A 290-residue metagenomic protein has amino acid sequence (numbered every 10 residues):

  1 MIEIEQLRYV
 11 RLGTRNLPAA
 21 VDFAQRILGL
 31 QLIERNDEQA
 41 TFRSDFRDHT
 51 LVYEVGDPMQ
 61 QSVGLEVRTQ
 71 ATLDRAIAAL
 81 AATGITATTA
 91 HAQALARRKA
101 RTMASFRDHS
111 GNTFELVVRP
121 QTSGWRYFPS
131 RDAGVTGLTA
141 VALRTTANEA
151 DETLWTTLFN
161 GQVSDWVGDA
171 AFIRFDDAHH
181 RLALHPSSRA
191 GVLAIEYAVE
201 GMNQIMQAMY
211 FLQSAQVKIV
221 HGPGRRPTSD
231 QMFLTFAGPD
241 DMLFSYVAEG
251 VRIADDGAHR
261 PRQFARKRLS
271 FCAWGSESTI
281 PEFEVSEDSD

Functional and structural regions predicted by a protein language model:
M1-P18, Q60-L65, R119-E149, Q162 (+2 more regions): N-terminal beta-strand motif that seeds the catalytic metal site of vicinal oxygen chelate
I2-H49, L143-H180, H185: Core segments of cupin and vicinal oxygen chelate
Q6-R15, V55-A82, A100-R107, G137-T146 (+3 more regions): Vicinal oxygen chelate
A20-Q25, L80, G111, D151-T156 (+3 more regions): Conserved active-site tyrosine of GNAT-family acetyltransferases
Q31, T50-V52, T88-T89, R181-A183 (+1 more regions): A short linear hydrophobic-aromatic micro-motif
E34-R68, H91-Q93: Conserved donor-binding loop and adjoining core beta-sheet/short helix segment in diverse acyl/aminoacyl transferases
T83-G134, A171-F172, Q216-D290: Vicinal oxygen chelate
A171, F175-D176, H180-P227: A compositional/structural signature marking long, glycine- and acidic/polar-rich segments with frequent tryptophans
